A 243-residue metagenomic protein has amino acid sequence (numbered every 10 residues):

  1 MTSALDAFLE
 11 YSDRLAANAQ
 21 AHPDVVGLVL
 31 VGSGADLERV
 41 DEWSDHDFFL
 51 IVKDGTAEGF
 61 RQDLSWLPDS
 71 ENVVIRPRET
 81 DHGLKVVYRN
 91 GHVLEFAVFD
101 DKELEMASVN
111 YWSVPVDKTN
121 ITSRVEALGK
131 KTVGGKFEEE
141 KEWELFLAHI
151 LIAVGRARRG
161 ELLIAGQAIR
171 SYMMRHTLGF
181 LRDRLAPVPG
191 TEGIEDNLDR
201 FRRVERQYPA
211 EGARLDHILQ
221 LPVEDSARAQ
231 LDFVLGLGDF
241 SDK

Functional and structural regions predicted by a protein language model:
M1-P23, G34-W43, F49-A97: Metal-dependent nucleotidyltransferase catalytic core
A7-Y11, R78, L104, N120 (+3 more regions): Soluble or luminal CAZymes and related metallo-dependent hydrolases
V40-W43, S108-V109, E192: Short aromatic-enriched loop/helix-cap "lid" or pocket-rim segments at secondary-structure transitions that line
V87-S123: Acidic, glycine- and histidine-enriched catalytic cores of nucleic acid- and nucleotide-handling enzymes, centered on
W112-K141: A short, charged helix-loop
K130-K243: Conserved nucleotidyltransferase catalytic core and NTase-mimicking acidic/glycine-rich helix/loop elements in nucleic
